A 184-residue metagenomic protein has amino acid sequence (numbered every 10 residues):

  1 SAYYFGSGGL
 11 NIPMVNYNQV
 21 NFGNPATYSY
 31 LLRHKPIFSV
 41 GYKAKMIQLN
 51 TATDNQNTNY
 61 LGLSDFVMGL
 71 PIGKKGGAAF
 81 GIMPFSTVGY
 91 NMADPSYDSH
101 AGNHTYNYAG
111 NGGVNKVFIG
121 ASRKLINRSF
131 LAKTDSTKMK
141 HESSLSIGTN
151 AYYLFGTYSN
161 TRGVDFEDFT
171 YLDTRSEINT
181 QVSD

Functional and structural regions predicted by a protein language model:
S1-D184: Subset of outer-membrane beta-barrel
